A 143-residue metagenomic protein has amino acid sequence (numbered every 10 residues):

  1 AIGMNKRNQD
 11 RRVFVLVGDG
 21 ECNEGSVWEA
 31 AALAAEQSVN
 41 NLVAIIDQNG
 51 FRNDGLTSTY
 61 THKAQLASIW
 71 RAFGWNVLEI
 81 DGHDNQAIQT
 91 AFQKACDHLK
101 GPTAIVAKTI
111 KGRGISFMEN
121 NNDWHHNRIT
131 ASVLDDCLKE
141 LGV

Functional and structural regions predicted by a protein language model:
A1-V143: Glycine-rich ThDP/TPP pyrophosphate-binding loop and its adjacent helix/strand module within ThDP-dependent enzymes
